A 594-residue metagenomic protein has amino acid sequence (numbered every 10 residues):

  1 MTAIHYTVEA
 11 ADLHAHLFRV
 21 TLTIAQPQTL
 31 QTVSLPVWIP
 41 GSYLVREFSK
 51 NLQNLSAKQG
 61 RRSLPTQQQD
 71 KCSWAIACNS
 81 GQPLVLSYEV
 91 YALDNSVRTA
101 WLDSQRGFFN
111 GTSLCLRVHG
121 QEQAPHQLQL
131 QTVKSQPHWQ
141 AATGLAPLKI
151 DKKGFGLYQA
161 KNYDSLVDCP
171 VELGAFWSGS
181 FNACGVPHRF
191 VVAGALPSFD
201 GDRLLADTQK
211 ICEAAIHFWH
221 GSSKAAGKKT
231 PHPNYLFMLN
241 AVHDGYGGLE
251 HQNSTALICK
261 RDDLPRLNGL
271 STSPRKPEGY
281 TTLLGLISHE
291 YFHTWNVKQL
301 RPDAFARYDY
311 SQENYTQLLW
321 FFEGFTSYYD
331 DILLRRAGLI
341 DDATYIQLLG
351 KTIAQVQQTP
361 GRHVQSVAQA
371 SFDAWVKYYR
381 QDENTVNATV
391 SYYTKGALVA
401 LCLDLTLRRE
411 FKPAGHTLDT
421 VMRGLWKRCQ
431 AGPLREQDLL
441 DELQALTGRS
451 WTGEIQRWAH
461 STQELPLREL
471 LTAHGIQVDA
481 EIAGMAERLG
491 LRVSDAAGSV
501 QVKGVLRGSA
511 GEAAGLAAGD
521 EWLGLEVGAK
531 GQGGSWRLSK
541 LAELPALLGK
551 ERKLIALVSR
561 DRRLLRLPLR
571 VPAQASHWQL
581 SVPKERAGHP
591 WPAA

Functional and structural regions predicted by a protein language model:
M1-W38: Early extracytoplasmic/domain-onset interaction patches
I4-Y6, F18-L22, L84-L86, H126-L128 (+3 more regions): Hydrophobic residues positioned within well-ordered beta-strands of beta-sheet architectures
E47-N54, K58, R62-K210, A214-H232 (+2 more regions): Non-catalytic architectural context of zinc metalloproteases
Q140-A142, K224-A226, T230-H232, D303-A304 (+3 more regions): Acidic/polar loop patches that form or flank catalytic/metal-binding clefts of enzymes that bind anionic ligands
S180-L319: Juxtacatalytic substrate-recognition/specificity segment
L249, K276-L284, N314-F322, N384-K395 (+3 more regions): Secondary-structure capping and boundary motifs in well-ordered enzyme cores
T255-D262, Q299-L300, S311-R362: Post-HExxH zinc-binding segment in Zn-dependent metallohydrolases
D330, I340-A594: C-terminal recognition in membrane/secretory proteostasis and scaffolding
